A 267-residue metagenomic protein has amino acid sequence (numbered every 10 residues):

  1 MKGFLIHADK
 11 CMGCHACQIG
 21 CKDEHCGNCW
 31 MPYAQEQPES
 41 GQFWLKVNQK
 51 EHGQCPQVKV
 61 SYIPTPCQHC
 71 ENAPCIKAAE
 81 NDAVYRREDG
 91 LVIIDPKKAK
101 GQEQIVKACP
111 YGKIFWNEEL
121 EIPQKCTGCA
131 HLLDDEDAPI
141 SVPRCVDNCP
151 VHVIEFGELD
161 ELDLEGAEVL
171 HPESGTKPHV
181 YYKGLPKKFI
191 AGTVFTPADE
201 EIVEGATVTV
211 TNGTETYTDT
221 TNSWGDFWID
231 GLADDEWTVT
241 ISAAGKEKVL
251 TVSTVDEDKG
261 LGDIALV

Functional and structural regions predicted by a protein language model:
C29-P66, I76, P96-T196, V267: Flanking helices and flexible, charged tails adjoining ferredoxin-like Fe-S electron-transfer domains in multi-subunit
H69-A79: Ordered, amphipathic secondary-structure segments that act as subunit-interaction surfaces in large macromolecular
K188-I190, P197-G213: Short, ordered, surface-exposed loop/turn motifs in non-cytosolic proteins
V203, D226-T238, A244: Short Pro-Gly-centered beta-turn/loop motif in secreted/extracellular proteins
N212-D226: Short, acidic Ser/Thr/Gly-rich low-complexity loop/linker segments typical of extracellular and cell-surface proteins
T240-V252: A short, solvent-exposed loop/turn motif at the edges and junctions of modular extracellular/periplasmic domains
S253-V267: Extracellular beta-sheet/turn segments enriched in Thr/Pro/Gly and aliphatic residues
